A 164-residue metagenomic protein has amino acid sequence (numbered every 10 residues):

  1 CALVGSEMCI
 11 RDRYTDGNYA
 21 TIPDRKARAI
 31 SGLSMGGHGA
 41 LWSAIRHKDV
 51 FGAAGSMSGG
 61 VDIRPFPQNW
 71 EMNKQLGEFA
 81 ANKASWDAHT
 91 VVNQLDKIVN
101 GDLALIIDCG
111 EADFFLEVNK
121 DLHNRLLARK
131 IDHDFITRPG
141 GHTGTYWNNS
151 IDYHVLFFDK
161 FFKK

Functional and structural regions predicted by a protein language model:
C1-G5, C9-I10: Single conserved hydrophobic/aromatic residue that forms the stacking wall/gate of nucleotide- or nucleobase-binding
S6, Y14, H38-W42, R46 (+4 more regions): Extracytoplasmic/secreted proteins, especially bacterial periplasmic and envelope-associated proteins
D12, D16-A20, I45-D49, N100 (+2 more regions): Sec-exported extracytoplasmic/periplasmic mature domains
D16, S58-G59, R64, A80 (+2 more regions): Cell-envelope and extracellular/periplasmic
G17, P23-M72: Primarily recognizes the serine-hydrolase "nucleophile elbow" in alpha/beta-hydrolase and SGNH/GDSL folds
K26-A27, D49-A53, G101-L105, R129-H133: Loop/turn elements at helix/coil->beta-strand transitions in domains of secreted/extracellular proteins
E71, E78-L127: The feature captures the conserved acid-bearing segment of alpha/beta-hydrolase catalytic domains
A112-K164: C-terminal catalytic histidine-bearing segment of alpha/beta-hydrolase fold enzymes
